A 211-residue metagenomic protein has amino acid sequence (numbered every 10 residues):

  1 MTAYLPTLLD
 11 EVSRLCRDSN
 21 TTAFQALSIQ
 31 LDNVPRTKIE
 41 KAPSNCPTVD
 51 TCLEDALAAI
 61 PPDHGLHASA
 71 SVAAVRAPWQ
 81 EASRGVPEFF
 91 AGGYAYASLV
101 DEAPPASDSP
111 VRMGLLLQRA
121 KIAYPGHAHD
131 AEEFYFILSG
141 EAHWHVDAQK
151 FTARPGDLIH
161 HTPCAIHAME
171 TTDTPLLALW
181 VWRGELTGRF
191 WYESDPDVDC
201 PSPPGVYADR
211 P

Functional and structural regions predicted by a protein language model:
T2-S109, G205-P211: A short, N-terminal "cap"/entry segment at the start of jelly-roll beta-barrel domains of the cupin/DSBH fold
L8, T172-P211: Double-stranded beta-helix
A95-A103, R112-H129, P163-C164: Conserved short histidine dyad/triad with adjacent acidic residue
P110, L115-K121, A128-W144, W182: Short, conserved beta-strand element in jelly-roll/cupin
L117-Q118, F134-F136, I166-H167, S202-G205 (+1 more regions): N-terminal functional module detector in eukaryotic proteins
Y124-H127, W144-H145, H161, I166-T172: Short beta-strand His + acidic residue motifs that chelate non-heme Fe in jelly-roll/DSBH and cupin folds
F134, D147-I166: Short acidic-glycine-tyrosine-enriched beta hairpin
F136-I137, P155-G156, R189-Y192: A short, polar/proline- and glycine-enriched secondary-structure boundary/capping micro-motif
